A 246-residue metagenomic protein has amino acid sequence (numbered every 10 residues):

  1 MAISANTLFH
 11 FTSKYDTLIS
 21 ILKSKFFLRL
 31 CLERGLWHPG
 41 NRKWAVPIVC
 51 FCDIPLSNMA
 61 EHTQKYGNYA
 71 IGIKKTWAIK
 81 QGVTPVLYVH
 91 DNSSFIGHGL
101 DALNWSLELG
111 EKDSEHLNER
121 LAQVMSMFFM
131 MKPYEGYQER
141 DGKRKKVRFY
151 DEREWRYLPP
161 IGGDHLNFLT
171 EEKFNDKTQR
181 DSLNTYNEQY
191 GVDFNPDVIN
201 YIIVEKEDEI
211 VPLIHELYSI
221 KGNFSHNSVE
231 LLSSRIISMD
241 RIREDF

Functional and structural regions predicted by a protein language model:
M1-F246: NAD-dependent ADP-ribosyltransferases
